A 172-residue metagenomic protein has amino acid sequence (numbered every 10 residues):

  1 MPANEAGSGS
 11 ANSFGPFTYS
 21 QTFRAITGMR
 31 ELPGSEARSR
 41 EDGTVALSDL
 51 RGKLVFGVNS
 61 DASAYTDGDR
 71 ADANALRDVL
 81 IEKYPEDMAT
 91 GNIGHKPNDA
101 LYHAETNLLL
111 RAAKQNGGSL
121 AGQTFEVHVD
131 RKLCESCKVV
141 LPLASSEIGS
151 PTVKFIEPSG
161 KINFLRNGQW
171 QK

Functional and structural regions predicted by a protein language model:
M1-Y102, K114-G117: Glycine-rich short-loop/terminal segments
A46-S48, G57, L108, V127 (+2 more regions): Generic structural hydrophobic/aromatic packing signal, biased to beta-strands
N98-A104, D130, C134: Short amphipathic alpha-helix initiation/capping segments at coil-to-helix junctions
A104-A112: Stable alpha-helical structural segments in soluble proteins, enriched in small hydrophobic residues
R111-K114, L143: Short basic/hydrophobic patches in alpha-helices and adjacent helix-turn junctions that form amphipathic surface motifs
G118-K172: Active-site or metal-binding loop neighborhoods of secreted/extracellular toxin and effector enzymes
